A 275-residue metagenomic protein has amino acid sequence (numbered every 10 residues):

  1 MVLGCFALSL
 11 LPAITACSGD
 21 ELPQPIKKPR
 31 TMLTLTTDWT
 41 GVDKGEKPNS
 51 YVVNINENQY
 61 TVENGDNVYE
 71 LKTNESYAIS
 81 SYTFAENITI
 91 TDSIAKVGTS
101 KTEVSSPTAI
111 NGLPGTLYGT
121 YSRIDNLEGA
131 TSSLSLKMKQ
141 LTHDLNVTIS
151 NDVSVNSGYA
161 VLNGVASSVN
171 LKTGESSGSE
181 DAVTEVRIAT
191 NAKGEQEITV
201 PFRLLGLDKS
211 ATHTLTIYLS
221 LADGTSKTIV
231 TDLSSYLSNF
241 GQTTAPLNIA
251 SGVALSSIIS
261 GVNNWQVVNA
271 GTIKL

Functional and structural regions predicted by a protein language model:
C5-G41, Q266-V268: Bacterial Sec-dependent N-terminal signal peptides
I26-K28, S135-T142: Conserved "repeat-terminator" motif of extracellular CCP/Sushi domains
M32-T36, A78-S80, S133-S135, D144-T148 (+2 more regions): Beta-strand secondary-structure signal
T34-P48, T148-V155: Structural motif
K47-K96, S157-S238: Tryptophan-paired
N87-S133, D223-S256: Structured interaction patches on ligand/partner-binding surfaces of diverse proteins
K139-V161, V165: Short, surface-exposed binding/anchoring microloops in extracellular/periplasmic proteins
E185-A189, P201-F202, S260-L275: Short, low-complexity, Pro/Ser/Thr/Gly-rich segments in the mature regions of secreted, periplasmic
